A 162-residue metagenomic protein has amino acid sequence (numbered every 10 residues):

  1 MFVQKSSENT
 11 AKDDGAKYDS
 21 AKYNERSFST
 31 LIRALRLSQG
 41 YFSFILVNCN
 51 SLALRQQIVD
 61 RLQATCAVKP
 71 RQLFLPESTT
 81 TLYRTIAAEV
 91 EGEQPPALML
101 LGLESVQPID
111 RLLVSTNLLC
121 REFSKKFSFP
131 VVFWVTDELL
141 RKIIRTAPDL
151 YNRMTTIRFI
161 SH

Functional and structural regions predicted by a protein language model:
M1-P96: Extended, compositionally biased accessory segments flanking or bridging domains
C49-S51, G102-L103, F133-L139, I160-H162: A short beta-strand-to-loop transition that corresponds to the Sensor-1 phosphate-sensing loop of AAA+ P-loop ATPases
R55, V106-D110, L140-R145: Switch/connector loops and helix/strand junctions flanking conserved nucleotide-binding motifs in nucleotide-processing
T79-T85, Q107-V114: Active-site-adjacent loop/helix micro-motif of nuclease/hydrolase catalytic cores
V90-L112, P130-D137: Conserved P-loop NTPase "ATPase switch" module shared by AAA+ and STAND
L113-K125: Conserved catalytic/switch belt of AAA+ P-loop NTPases
F123-R145: Sensor-1/coupling segment of RecA-like P-loop NTPase cores
R145-H162: A short helix-turn-beta junction within AAA+ P-loop NTPase domains corresponding to the substrate/partner-engaging
